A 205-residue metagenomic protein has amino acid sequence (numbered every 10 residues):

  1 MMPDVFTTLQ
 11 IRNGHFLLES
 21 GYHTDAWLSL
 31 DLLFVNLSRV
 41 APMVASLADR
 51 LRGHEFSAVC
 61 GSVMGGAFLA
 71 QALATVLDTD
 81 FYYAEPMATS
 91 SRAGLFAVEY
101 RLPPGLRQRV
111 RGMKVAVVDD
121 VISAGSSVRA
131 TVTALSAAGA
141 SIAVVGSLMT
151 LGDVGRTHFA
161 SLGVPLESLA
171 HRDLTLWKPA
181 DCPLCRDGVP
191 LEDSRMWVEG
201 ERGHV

Functional and structural regions predicted by a protein language model:
M1-E55, W197-V205: Active-site-facing substrate-recognition patch
M1-T8, T133-V205: PRPP-dependent phosphoribosyltransferase catalytic core
H54, L69-A70, A74-T79, F159-H171: Short acidic, glycine/proline-enriched helix-loop-strand junctions
H54-V63: Short glycine-rich phosphate-binding loop at a beta-alpha junction
S57, M113, A143: Conserved acidic residues
A67-A116, A124-R129, L184, H204: Short, glycine/charge-rich flexible loops or terminal/linker lids adjacent to PRPP-binding catalytic cores
